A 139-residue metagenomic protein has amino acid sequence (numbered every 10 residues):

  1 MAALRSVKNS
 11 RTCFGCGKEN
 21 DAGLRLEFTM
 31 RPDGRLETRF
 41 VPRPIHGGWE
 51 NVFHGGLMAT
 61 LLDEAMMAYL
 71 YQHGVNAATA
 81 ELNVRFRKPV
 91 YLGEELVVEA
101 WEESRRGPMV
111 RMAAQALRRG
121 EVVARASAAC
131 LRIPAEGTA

Functional and structural regions predicted by a protein language model:
M1-I45: Non-catalytic linker/capping segments at the edges of enzyme domains
M1-S6, V90-L92, W101-A139: HotDog/MaoC-like acyl-thioester-processing domains
E19-A22, A77, G107-M109: Short solvent-exposed loop/turn micro-motifs enriched in small/polar/acidic residues
G34, A78-A80, L96, V110 (+1 more regions): Hydrophobic core residues within well-ordered beta-strands of beta-rich domains
E37-L61: A conserved, well-ordered hydrophobic junction motif at loop->secondary-structure transitions
F40-P42, F86, R132: Hydrophobic residues in beta-strands and at strand termini
L57, M66-M67, R118: Hydrophobic side chains within alpha-helical segments
E64-V97, E102: Hydrophobic beta-strand-centered segment that forms part of the acyl-chain substrate-binding groove
